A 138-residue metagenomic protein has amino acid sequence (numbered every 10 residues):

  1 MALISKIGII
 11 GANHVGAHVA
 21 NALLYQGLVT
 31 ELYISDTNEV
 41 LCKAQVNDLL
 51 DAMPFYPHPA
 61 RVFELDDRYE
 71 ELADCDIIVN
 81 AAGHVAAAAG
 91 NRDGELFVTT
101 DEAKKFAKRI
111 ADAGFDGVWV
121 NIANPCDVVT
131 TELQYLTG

Functional and structural regions predicted by a protein language model:
A12-N13: Glycine-rich Rossmann-fold phosphate-binding loop(s) that bind the pyrophosphate of adenine dinucleotide cofactors
G16-A17: N-terminal Rossmann-fold NAD(P) dinucleotide-binding loop
Q26-E31: Conserved S-adenosyl-L-methionine
T37-D74: Conserved N-terminal Rossmann-fold NAD(P) cofactor-binding segment
A60-D116: Rossmann-like NAD(P)-binding element
N121-G138: Rossmann-fold dinucleotide-binding core
